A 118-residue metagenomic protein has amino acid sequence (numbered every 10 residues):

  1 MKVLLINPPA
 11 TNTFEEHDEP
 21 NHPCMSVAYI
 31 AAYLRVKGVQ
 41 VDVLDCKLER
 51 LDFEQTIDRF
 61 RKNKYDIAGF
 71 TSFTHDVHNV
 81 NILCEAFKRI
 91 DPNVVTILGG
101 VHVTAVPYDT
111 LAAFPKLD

Functional and structural regions predicted by a protein language model:
K2, S26, Y33-D118: Glycine-rich beta-alpha loop elements in corrinoid/cobalamin-binding modules across cobalamin-dependent enzymes
K2-H17: Nucleotide-activated donor-dependent transferases that construct or modify glycoconjugates
N7-P8, H22, V106: Hydrophobic alpha-helix-in-membranes signature
F14-V27: Glycine- and acidic-residue-enriched helix-capping/strand-helix junction motifs
